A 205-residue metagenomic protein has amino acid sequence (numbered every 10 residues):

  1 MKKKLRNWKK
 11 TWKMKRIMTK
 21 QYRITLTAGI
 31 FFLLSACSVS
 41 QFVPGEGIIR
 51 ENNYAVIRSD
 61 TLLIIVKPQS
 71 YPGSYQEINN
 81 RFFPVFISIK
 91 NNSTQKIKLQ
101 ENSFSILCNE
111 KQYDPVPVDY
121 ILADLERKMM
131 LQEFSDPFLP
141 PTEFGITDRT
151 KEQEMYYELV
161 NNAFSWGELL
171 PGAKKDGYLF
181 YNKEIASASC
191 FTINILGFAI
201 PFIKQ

Functional and structural regions predicted by a protein language model:
M1-C37: Sec-dependent bacterial lipoprotein signal peptides
C37-Q205: Conserved functional micro-motifs across diverse proteins
